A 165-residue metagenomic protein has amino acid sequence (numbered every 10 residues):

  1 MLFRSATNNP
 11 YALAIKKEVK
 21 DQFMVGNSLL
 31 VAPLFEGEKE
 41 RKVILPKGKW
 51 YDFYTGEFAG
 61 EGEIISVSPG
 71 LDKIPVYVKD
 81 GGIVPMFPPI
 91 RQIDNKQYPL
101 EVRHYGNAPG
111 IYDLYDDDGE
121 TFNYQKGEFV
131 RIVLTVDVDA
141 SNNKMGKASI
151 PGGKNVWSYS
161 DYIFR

Functional and structural regions predicted by a protein language model:
F3-I163: Catalytic core of carbohydrate-active enzymes
